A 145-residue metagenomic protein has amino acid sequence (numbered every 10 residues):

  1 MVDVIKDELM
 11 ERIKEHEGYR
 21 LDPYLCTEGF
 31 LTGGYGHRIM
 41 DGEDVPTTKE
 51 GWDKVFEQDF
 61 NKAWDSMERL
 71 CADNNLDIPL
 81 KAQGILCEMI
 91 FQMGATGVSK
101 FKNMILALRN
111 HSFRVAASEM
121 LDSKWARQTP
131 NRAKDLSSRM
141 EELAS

Functional and structural regions predicted by a protein language model:
M1-D22, D41-G42, P46-F60, W64-S66 (+1 more regions): Long, amphipathic alpha-helical surface segments
L9, T27-G29, A82: Residues that flank catalytic or metal-binding motifs in active/ligand-binding sites
R20-T27, D77-I78: Catalytic glycan-binding domains that act on GlcNAc-containing polysaccharides
L25-D44: Substrate-binding/active-site groove segments that recognize and process beta-1,4-linked N-acetyl-hexosamine
K62-V98: Active-site nucleophile-His-acid catalytic modules used for acyl/amide transfer and hydrolysis across diverse enzymes
